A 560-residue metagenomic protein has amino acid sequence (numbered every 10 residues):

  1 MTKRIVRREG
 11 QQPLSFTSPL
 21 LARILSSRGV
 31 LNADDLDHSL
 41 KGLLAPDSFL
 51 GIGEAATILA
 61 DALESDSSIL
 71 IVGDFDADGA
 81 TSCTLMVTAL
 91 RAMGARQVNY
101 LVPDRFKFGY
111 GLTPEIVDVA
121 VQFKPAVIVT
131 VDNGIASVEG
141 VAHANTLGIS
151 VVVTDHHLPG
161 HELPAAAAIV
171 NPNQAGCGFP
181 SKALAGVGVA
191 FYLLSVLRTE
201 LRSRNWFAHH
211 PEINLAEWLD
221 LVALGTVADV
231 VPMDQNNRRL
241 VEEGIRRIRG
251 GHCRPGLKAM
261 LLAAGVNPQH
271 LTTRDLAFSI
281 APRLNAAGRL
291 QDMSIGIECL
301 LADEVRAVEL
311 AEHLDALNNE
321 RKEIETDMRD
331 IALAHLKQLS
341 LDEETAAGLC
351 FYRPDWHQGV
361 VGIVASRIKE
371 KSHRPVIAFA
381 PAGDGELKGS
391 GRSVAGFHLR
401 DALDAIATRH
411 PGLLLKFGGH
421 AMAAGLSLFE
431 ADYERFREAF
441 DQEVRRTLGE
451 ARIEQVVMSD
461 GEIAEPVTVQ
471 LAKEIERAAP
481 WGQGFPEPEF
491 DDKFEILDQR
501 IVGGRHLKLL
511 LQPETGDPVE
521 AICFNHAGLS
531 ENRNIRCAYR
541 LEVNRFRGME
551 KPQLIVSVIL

Functional and structural regions predicted by a protein language model:
R7-V127, L147-G148, T199-D432, E462-E465 (+1 more regions): Hydrophobic helix-and-loop "lid/oligomerization" segment in the mid-to-C-terminal part of catalytic domains
L85, P164-F207, W218-L224, G419: Short alpha-helices
V131-V187: Histidine/acidic-residue-rich, glycine-tolerant segments that coordinate divalent metal ions
E139-H143, V364-R367, L471-E474: A short acidic, amphipathic alpha-helical/loop segment
L403-I406, R437-V444: Short amphipathic alpha-helices in soluble, non-transmembrane regions that often serve as interface/regulatory elements
D432-E438, E531-L560: OB-fold single-stranded nucleic acid-binding module
V457, G461-V519: Accessory interdomain/linker segments of ATP-dependent helicases and helicase-like nucleic-acid enzymes that mediate
G516-S530: Beta-strand/loop nucleic-acid-binding surfaces
